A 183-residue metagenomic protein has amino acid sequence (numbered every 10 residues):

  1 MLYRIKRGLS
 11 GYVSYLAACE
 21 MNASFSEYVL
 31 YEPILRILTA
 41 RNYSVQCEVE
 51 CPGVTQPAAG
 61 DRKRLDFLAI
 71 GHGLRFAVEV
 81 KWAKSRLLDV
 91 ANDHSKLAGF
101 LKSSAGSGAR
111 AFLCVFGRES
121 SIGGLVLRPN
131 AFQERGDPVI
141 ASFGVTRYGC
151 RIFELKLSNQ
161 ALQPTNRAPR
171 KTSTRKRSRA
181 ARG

Functional and structural regions predicted by a protein language model:
M1-N42: Interdomain/boundary linker segments immediately adjacent to catalytic/signaling cores
Y15-A23, V54-T55, V80-L88: Surface-exposed cleft-lining segments at the edges of enzyme active sites
N22, S44-G73, G144-R151: Active-site metal-binding core of divalent-cation-utilizing nuclease and nuclease-like domains
F67-K84, L97: Conserved catalytic cores of phosphodiester-cleaving nucleases, focusing on short active-site segments
F76-A77, S107-G117: Hydrophobic beta-strand segments of well-ordered beta-sheets in folded domains
K84-K96, G124-L125: Active-site-adjacent loop/helix micro-motif of nuclease/hydrolase catalytic cores
V90-L97, L113-E119: Catalytic "initiation/cleavage/transfer" segments centered on a nucleophilic residue and adjacent nucleic-acid-engaging
F112-G183: Domain-level recognition of nuclease-like catalytic cores that cleave nucleotide substrates
